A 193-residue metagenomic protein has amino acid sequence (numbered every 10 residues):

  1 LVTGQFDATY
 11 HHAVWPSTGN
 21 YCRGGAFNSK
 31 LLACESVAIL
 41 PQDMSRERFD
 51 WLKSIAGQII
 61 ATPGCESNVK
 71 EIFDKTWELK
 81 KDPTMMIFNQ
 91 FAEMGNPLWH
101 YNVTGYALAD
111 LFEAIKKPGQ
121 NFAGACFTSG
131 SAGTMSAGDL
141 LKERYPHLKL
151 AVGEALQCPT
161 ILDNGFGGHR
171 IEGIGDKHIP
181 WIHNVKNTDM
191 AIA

Functional and structural regions predicted by a protein language model:
L1-A13: Helix-rich "cap/lid" substructures immediately adjacent to catalytic or cofactor-binding pockets
H12-A13, Y21-L79, T160-P180: Active-site-proximal loop->helix
S17, L40-P41, S129, V152-E154: Short beta-strand/turn micro-motifs composed of small residues that flank or help shape donor/cofactor-binding pockets
G25-L32, Q120, T134-R144, G153: Short Gly/Thr/Asp-enriched flexible loops that form oxyanion-binding sites at enzyme active sites
I39, T62, Q90, A151-A155: Generic beta-sheet signal
F73-W77, P83-T84, K142-A193: Active-site/ligand-binding loops adjacent to catalytic centers
D82-A132, S136-L140, V185: Active-site/ligand-binding-proximal alpha/beta "capping" segment
